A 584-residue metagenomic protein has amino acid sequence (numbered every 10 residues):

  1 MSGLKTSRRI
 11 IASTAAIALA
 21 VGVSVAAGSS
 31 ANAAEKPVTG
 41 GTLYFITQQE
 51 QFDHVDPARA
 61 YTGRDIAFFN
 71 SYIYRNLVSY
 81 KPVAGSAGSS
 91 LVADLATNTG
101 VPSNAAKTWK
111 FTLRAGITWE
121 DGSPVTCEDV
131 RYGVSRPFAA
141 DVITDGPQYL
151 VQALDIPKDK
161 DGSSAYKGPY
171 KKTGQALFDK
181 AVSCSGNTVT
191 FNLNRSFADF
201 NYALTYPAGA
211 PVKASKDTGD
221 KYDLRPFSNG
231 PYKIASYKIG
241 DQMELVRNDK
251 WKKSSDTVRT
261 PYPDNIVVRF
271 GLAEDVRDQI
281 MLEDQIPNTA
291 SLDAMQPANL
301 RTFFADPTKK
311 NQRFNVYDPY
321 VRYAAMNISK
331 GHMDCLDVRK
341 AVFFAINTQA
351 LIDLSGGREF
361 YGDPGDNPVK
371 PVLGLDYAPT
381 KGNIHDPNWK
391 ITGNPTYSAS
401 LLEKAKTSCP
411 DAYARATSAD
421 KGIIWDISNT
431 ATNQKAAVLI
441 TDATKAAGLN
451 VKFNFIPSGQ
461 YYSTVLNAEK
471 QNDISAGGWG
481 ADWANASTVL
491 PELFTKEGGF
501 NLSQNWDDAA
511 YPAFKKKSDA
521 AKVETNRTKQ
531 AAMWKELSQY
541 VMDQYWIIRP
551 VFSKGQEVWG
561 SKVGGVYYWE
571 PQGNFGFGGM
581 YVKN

Functional and structural regions predicted by a protein language model:
K36, V182, I352-S355, I391 (+3 more regions): Extracytoplasmic/peripheral linker and loop segments enriched in polar/acidic and small residues with frequent Thr/Pro
I46-N104, F227: N-terminal lobe/hinge region of extracytoplasmic solute-binding protein
V55-D56, S329-Y377, G393-P395, A436 (+1 more regions): Periplasmic-binding protein-like
P82-V83, S163-A165, A176, N192-P261 (+1 more regions): Gly/Pro-rich hinge or "lid" segments in bacterial periplasmic/extracellular proteins
T112, R131, R136-K213, K238: Surface-exposed binding/hinge segments that line and control ligand-binding clefts or catalytic entry sites
S215-P226, W251-T302: Ligand-site clamp/hinge motif
Y232, E359-S408, N429-K435: Structural transition elements
E557-N584: Long beta-strand-rich cores associated with HINT superfamily self-processing modules
